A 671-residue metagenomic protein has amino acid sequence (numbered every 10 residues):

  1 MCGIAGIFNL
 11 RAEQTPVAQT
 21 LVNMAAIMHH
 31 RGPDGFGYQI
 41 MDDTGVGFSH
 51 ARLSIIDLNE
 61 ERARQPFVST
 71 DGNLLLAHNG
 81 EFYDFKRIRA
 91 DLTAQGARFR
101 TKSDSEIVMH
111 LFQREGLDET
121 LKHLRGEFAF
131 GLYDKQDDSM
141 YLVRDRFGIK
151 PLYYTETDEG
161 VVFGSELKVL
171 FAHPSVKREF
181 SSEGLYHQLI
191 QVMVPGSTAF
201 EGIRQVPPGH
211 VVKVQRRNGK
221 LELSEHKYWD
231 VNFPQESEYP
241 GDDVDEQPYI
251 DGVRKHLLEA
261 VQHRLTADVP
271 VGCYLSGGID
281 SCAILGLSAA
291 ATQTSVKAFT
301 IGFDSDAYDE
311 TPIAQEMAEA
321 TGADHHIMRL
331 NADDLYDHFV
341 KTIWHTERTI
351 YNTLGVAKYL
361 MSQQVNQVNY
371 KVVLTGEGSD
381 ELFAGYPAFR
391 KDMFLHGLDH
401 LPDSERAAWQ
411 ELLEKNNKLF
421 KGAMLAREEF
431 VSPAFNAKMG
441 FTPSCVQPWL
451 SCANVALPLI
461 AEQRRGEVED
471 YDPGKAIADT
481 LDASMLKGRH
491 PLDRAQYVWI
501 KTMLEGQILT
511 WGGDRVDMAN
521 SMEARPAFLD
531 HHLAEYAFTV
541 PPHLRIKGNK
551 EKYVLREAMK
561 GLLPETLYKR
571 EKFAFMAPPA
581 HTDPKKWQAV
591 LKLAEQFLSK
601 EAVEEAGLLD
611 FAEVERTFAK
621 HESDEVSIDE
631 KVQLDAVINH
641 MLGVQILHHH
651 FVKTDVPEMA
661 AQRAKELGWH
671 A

Functional and structural regions predicted by a protein language model:
M1-I4, F8, N23, D42 (+5 more regions): Adenosyl-5′-phosphate
M1-V340, W344-E347, K358, G561 (+2 more regions): Cysteine-centered catalytic environments shared across enzyme families
D104-S105, R125-E127, S182, L354-Y359 (+5 more regions): Conserved glycosyltransferase catalytic-site signature
S139-M140, K150-P151, F171, E381-G385 (+3 more regions): Short catalytic/ligand-binding loop motif for oxyanion handling, primarily in non-cytosolic enzymes, centered on
G160, F389-M393, A660: Glycine-rich, phosphate-binding/catalytic loops in enzymes
V340-W344, Q367, A388-K391, T582-K585: Short low-complexity, flexible loop/linker segments enriched in glycine and/or proline with clustered acidic
I350-N352: Acceptor-substrate binding/catalytic loop of class I
L360-E428, L509-L533: Active-site adenylate/phosphate-handling loop in enzymes that bind or generate adenylated species
